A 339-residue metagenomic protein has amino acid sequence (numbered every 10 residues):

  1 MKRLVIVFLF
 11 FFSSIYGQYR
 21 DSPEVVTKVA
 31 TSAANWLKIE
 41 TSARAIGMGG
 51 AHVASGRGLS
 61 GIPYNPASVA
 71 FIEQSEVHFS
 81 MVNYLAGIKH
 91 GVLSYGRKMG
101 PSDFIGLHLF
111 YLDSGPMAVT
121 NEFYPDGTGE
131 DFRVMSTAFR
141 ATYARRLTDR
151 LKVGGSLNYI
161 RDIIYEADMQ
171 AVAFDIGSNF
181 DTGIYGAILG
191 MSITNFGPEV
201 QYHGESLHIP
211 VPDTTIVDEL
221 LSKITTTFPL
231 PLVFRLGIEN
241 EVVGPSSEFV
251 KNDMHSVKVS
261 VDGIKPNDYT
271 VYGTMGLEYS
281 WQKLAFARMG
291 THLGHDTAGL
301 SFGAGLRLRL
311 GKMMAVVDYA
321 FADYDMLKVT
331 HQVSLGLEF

Functional and structural regions predicted by a protein language model:
M1-L4, D149: Positively charged n-region of N-terminal signal peptides that target proteins for export
R3-S13: Sec-dependent N-terminal signal peptides
Q18-F339: Subset of outer-membrane beta-barrel
